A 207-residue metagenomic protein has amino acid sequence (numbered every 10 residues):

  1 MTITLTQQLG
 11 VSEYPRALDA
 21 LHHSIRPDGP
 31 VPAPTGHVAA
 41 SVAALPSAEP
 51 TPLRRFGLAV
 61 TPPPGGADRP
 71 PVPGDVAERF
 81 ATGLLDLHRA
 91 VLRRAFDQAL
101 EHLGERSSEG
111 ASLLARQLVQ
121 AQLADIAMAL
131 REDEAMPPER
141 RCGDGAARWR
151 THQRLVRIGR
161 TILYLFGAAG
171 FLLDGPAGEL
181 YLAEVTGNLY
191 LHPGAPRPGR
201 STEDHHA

Functional and structural regions predicted by a protein language model:
M1-H37, R55-L58, P62-P64, Y164-A207: Glycine-rich phosphate/cofactor-binding loops in nucleotide/flavin-utilizing enzymes
L5, A20-S24, P30-V31, H37-M128: Glycine-rich beta->alpha junctions and the first turn(s) of the following alpha-helix
T6, P15-H22, L100, Q120 (+4 more regions): Generic detector of well-ordered alpha-helical segments enriched in charged/polar residues, highlighting helical
E13, E49, E78, E101 (+6 more regions): Glutamate identity and glutamate-enriched acidic tracts
H88-R89, R94, G104, S108 (+5 more regions): Mixed-charge, polar/low-complexity N-terminal
A90, D97, A121-A124, M128-R131 (+4 more regions): Generic structural signal for well-ordered, non-transmembrane alpha-helical segments in soluble/cytosolic regions
A111, A127-V156, R160-L173: C-terminal helix-coil-helix/basic helical segment that borders enzyme active sites and/or dimer interfaces and provides
L113, Q120, A124, E134 (+3 more regions): Short, surface-exposed, charged/polar-biased interaction segments
